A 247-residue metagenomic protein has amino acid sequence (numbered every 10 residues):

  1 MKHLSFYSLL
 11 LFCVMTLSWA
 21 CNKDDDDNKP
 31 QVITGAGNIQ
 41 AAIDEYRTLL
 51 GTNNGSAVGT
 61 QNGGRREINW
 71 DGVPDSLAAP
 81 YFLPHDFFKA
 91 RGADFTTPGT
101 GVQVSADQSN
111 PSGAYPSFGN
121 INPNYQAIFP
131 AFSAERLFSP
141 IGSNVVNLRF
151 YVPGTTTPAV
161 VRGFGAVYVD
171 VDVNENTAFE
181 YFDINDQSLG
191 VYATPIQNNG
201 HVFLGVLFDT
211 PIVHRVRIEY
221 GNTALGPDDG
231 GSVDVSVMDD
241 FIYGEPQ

Functional and structural regions predicted by a protein language model:
M1-L9: Bacterial N-terminal signal peptides that target proteins for export
L17-A20: C-terminal motif of bacterial Sec signal peptides marking the signal peptidase cleavage site
K23: Short, conserved catalytic or interaction motifs in soluble domains
D26-Q247: Surface-exposed, well-ordered secondary-structure segments
